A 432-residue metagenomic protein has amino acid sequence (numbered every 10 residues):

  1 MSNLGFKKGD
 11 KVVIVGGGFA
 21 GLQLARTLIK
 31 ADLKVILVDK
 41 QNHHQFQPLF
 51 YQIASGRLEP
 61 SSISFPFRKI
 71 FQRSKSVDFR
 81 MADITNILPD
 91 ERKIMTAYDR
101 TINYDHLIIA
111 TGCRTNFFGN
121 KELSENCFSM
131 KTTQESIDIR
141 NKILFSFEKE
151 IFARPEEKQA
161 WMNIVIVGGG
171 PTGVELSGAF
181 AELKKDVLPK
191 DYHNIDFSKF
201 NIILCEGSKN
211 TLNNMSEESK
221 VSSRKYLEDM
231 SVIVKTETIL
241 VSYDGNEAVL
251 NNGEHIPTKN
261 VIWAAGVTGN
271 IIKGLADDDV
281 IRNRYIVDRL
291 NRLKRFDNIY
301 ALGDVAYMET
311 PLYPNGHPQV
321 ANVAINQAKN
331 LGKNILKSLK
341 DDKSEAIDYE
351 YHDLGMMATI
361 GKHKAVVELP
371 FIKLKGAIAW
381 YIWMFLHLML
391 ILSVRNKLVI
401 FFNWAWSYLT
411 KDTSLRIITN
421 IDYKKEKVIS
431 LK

Functional and structural regions predicted by a protein language model:
M1-K11, V77-V165, I262: FAD-binding core/adjacent interface of flavoenzyme oxidoreductases
S2-R80, T85, P171-N214, I262: Beta1-alpha1 glycine-rich phosphate/pyrophosphate-binding loop at the start of Rossmann-like nucleotide-binding domains
G9, G332-K432: C-terminal, flexible cofactor-proximal segment of oxidoreductases
V13-V15, N103-G112, L240, I256-G266 (+1 more regions): Short hydrophobic core segments
K75-I87, A181-R289, R295: A Rossmann-like FAD-binding core segment of flavoenzymes
A97, A110-T111, T238, N251 (+2 more regions): Short, well-ordered coil/turn residues at beta-beta hairpins and beta-strand->alpha-helix junctions within
E125-E157, N246-E247, H255-N326: FAD-site-proximal beta/loop scaffold in flavoenzymes
A160-M215, S222, I233-K235, P318-K337 (+2 more regions): Rossmann-like dinucleotide-binding core of oxidoreductases
